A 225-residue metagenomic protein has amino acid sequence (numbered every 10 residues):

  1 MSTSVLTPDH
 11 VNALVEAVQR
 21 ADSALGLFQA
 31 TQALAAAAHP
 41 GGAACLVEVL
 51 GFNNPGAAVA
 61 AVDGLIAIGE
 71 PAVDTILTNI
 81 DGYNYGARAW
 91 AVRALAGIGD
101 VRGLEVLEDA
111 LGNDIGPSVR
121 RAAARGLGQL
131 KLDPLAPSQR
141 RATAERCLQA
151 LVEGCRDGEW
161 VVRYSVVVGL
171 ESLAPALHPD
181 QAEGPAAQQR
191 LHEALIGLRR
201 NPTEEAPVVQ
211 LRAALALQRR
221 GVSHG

Functional and structural regions predicted by a protein language model:
M1-L6, E16, A24-H39, A44-G51 (+8 more regions): Structural detector for internal amphipathic alpha-helices that build alpha-solenoid repeat scaffolds
S2-V5, G99, R156, R190 (+1 more regions): Intrinsic low-complexity, intrinsically disordered segments enriched in polar/basic residues
H10-V11, L27, A43, Q188-L191: Short amphipathic alpha-helical segments that mediate assembly, nucleic-acid/protein binding, or membrane association
N12-Q19: Short terminal alpha-helical segments
G86, A142-A150, E183-I196: HEAT/HEAT-like alpha-solenoid repeats
N113: Short, Lys/Arg-enriched segments at the junction into DNA-binding effector domains of transcriptional regulators
Q129-L132, R146-Q149, G154-E159: Conserved binding-pocket/active-site segment within a compact domain
